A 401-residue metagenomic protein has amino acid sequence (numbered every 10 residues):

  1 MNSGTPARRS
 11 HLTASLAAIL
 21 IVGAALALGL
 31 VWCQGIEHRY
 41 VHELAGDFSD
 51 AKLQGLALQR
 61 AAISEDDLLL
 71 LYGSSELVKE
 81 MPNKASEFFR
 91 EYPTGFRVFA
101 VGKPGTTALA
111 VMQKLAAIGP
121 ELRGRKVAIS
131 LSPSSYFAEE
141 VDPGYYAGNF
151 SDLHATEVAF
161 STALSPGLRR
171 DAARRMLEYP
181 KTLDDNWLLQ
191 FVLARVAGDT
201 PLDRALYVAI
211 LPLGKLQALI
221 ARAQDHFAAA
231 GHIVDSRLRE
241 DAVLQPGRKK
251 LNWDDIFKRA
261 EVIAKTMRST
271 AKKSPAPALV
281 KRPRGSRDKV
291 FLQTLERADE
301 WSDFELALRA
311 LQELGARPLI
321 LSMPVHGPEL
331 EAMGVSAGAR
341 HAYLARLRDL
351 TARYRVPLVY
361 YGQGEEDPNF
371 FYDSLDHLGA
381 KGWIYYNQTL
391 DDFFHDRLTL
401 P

Functional and structural regions predicted by a protein language model:
M1-H11: N-terminal Lys/Arg-rich, disordered targeting/topogenic segments
T13-Q34: Hydrophobic membrane-insertion alpha-helices, especially the h-region of bacterial N-terminal signal peptides
W32-L53: Alpha-helical transmembrane signal-anchor/signal-peptide segments
A61-K84: Catalytic nucleophile-elbow at a beta strand-turn-alpha helix junction centered on a G-D-S/GDSL motif, marking
L77-R169: Membrane-embedded segments
L153-Q312: Secreted/periplasmic serine-hydrolase-like ester/acetyl group-modifying domain
A218, D225, P328-Y360: Substrate-gating cap/lid alpha-helix
S374-P401: Histidine-centered active-site loop/cap adjacent to the catalytic His in serine esterases/O-acetyl transfer systems
